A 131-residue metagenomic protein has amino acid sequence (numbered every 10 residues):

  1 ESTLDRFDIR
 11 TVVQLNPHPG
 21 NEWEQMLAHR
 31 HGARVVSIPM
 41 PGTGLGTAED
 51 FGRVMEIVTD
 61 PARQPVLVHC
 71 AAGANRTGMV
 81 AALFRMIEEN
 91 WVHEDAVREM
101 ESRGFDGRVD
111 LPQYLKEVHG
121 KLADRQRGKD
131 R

Functional and structural regions predicted by a protein language model:
E1, A81-A82: Generic structural marker for isolated residues within well-ordered, non-membrane alpha-helices of soluble domains
E1-Q64, D110: Cysteine-based protein phosphatase catalytic domain of the PTP/DSP
I38, V80-A81: Surface-exposed aromatic
M55-Q64, A82-R131: PTP/DSP superfamily signal
C70: Short cysteine clusters
G73: Substrate/cofactor-recognition hotspot
T77: Ser/Thr-glycine-rich phosphate-binding loops at phosphate-binding pockets of nucleotides, nucleotide cofactors
